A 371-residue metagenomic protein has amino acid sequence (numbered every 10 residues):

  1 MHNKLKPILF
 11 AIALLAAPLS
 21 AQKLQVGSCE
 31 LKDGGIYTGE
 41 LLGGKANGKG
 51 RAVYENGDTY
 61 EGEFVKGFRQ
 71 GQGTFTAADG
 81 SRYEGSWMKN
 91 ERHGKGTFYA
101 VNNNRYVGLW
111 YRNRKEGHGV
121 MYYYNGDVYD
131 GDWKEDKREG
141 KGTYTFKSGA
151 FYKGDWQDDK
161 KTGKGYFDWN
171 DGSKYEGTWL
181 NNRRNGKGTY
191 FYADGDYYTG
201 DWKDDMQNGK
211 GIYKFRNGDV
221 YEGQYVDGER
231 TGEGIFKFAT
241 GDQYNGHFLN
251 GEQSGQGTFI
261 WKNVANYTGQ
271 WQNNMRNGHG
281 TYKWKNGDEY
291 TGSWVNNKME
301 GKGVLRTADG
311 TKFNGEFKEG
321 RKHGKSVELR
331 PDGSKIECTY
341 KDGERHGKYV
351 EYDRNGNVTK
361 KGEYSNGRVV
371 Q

Functional and structural regions predicted by a protein language model:
M1-L9: Bacterial N-terminal signal peptides that target proteins for export
I12-S20: Hydrophobic h-region of N-terminal signal peptides that target proteins for export in Gram-negative bacteria
S20-Q371: Glycine/tyrosine- and acidic-biased, solvent-exposed loop/turn segments at the edges of beta-strands
